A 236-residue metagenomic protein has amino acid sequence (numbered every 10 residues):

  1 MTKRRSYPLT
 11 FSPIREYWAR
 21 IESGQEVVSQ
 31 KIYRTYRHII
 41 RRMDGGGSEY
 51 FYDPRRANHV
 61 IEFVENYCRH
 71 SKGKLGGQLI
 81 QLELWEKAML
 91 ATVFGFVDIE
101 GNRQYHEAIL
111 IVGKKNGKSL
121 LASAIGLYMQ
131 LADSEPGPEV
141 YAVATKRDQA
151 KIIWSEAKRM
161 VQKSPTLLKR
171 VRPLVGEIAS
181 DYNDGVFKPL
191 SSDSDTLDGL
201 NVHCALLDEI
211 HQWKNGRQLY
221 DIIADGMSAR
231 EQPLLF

Functional and structural regions predicted by a protein language model:
T2-F236: Phosphate/NTP-binding elements of NTP-utilizing enzymes
